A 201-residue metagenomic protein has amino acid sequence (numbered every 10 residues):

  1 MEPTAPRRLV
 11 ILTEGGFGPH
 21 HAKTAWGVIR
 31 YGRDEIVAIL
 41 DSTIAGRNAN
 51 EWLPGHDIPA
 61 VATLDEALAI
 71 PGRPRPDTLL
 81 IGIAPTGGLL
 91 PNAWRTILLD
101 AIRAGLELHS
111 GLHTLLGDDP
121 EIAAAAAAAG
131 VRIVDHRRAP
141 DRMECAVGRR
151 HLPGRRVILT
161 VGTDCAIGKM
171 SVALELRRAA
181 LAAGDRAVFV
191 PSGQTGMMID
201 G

Functional and structural regions predicted by a protein language model:
E2-R8, A22, G27-R30, D41 (+4 more regions): ATP-dependent carboxylate-amine ligase catalytic core
P19-H20, A45-N50, L115-D119: Short, charged/polar "capping" segments at the starts of alpha-helices and the immediately preceding loops
E35-T43, H109-G111: Short internal beta-strands
D77-A84, S110: Redox-cofactor binding/interface segments in oxidoreductases and associated redox assembly factors
T86-A93: Glycine/threonine-rich flexible loop motifs
I97-V157: Extreme N-terminal, non-catalytic leader segments that precede Walker-type/kinase nucleotide-binding cores
C145-F189: Walker A (P-loop) phosphate-binding motif
